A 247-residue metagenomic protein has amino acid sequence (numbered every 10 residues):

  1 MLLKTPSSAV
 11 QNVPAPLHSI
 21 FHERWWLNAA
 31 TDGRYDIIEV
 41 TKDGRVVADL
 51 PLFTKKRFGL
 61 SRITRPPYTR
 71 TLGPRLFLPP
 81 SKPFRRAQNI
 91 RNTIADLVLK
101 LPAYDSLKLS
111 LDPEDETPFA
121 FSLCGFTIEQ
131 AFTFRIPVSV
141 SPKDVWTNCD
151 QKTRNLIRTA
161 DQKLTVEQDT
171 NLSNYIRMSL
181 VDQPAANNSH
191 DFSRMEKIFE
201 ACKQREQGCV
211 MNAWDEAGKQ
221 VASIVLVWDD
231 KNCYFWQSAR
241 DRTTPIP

Functional and structural regions predicted by a protein language model:
M1-D43, V47-G59, D112-I246: A conserved beta-strand-loop-helix scaffold within acyl/acetyltransferase catalytic domains
R57-F126, N232-P247: Acyl-donor binding region in acyl/amide transferases
